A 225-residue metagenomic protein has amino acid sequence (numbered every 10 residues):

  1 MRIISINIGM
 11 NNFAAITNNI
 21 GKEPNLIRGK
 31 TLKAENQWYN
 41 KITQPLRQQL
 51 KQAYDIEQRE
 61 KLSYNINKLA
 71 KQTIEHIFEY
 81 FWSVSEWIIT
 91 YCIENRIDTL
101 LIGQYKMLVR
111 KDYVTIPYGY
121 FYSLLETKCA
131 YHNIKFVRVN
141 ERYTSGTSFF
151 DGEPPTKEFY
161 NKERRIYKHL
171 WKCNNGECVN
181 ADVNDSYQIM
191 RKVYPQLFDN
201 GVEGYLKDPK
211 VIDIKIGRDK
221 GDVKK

Functional and structural regions predicted by a protein language model:
M1-K225: Positively charged, helix-rich recognition surfaces that bind polyanionic ligands
